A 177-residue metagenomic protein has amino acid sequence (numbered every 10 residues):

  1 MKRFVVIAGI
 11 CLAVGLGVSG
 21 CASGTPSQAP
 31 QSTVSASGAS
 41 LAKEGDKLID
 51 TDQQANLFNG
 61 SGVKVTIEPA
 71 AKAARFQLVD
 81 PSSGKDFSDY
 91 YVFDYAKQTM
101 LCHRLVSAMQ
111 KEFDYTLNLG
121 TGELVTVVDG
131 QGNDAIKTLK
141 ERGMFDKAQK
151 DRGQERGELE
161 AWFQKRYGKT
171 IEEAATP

Functional and structural regions predicted by a protein language model:
M1-S19: Sec-dependent bacterial lipoprotein signal peptides
V18-P30: Bacterial lipoprotein signal-peptidase II cleavage site
Q28-P69: N-terminal low-complexity, Pro/Thr/Ser-rich intrinsically disordered segments that act as propeptides or flexible
E44-G60, Q77-K85, H103-M109, L139-E141: Short, solvent-exposed secondary-structure boundary motifs
I67-V125: Mature extracytoplasmic domains of secretory-pathway proteins
G130-P177: C-terminal partner/receptor-binding element of secreted or periplasmic proteins
